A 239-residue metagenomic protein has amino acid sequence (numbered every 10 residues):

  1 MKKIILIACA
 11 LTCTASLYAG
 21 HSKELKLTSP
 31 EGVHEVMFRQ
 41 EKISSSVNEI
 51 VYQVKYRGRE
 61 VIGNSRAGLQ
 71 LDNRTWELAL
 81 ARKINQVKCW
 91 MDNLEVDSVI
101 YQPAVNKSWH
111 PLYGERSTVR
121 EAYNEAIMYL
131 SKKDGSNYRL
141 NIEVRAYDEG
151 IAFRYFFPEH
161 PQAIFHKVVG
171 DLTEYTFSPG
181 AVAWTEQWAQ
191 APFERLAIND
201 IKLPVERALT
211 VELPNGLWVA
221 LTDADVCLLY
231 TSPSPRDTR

Functional and structural regions predicted by a protein language model:
I4-C13: Sec-dependent N-terminal signal peptides
S16-Y18: Sec/Tat signal peptide C-region and signal peptidase I cleavage site
H21-E49, G68-L71, R116, Y147: Mature N-terminal, pre-catalytic/accessory segment of carbohydrate-active enzymes
F38-K107: Acidic-aromatic substrate-binding/catalytic surfaces of carbohydrate-active enzymes
Q40-I43, V119-P179: Acidic, contiguous internal or C-terminal segments within carbohydrate-active enzymes that form a structured patch used
P179-W188: Low-complexity, Pro/Ser/Thr- and charge-rich linker/hinge segments at domain boundaries
Y230-R239: Single conserved hydrophobic/aromatic residue that forms the stacking wall/gate of nucleotide- or nucleobase-binding
